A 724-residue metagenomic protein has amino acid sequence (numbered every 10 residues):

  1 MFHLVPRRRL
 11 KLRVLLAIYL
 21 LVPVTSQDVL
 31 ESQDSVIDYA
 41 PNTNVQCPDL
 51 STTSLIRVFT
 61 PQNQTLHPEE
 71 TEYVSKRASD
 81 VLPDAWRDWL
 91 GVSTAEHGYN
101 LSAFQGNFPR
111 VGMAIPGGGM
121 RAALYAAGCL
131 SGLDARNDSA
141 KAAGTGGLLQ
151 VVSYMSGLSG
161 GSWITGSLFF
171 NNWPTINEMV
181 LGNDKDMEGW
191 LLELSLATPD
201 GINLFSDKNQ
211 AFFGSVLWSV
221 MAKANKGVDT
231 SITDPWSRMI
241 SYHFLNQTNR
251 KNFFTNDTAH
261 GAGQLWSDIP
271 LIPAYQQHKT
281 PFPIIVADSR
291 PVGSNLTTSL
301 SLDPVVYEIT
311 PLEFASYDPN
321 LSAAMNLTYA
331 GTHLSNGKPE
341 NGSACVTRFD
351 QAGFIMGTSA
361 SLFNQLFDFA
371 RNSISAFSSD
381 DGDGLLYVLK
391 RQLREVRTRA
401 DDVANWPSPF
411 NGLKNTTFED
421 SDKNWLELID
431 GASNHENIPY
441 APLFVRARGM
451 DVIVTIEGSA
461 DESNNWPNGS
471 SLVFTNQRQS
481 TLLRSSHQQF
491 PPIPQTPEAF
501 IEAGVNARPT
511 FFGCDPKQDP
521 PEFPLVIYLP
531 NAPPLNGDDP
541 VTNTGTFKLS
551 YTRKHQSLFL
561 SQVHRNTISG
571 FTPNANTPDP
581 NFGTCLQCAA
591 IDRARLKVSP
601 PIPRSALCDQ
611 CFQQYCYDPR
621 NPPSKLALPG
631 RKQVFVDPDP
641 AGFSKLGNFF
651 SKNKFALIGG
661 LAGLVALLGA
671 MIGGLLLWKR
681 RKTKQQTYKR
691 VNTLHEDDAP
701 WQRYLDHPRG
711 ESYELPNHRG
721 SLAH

Functional and structural regions predicted by a protein language model:
M1-Q27, H724: Fungal secretory targeting signals
F2-R7, K679-H724: Intrinsically disordered, low-complexity terminal tails of fungal membrane proteins
T25-G119, N137-A142: Signal-peptide-cleavage-adjacent N-terminal segments of secreted and extracellular proteins
G112, P116, R121-A126, A135 (+6 more regions): Patatin-like phospholipase A catalytic core
G160-G161, G458-E462: Short beta-alpha junction loops
N177-D184, N464-F523, L529-N531: Acidic, Ser/Thr-rich peripheral helices and adjacent loops at domain boundaries
A641-D698: C-terminal membrane-anchoring module of eukaryotic surface/secreted proteins
